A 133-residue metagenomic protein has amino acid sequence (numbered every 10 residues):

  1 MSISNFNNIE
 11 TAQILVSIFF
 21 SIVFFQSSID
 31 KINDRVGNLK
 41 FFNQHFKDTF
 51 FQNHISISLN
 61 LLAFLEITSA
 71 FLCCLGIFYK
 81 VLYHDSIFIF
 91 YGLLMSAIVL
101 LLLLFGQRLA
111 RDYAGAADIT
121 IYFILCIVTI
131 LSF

Functional and structural regions predicted by a protein language model:
M1-K31, N60-F133: Extended, low-polarity transmembrane helix blocks
R35-I55: Cytosolic, membrane-interface loops and tails of multi-pass inner-membrane proteins
